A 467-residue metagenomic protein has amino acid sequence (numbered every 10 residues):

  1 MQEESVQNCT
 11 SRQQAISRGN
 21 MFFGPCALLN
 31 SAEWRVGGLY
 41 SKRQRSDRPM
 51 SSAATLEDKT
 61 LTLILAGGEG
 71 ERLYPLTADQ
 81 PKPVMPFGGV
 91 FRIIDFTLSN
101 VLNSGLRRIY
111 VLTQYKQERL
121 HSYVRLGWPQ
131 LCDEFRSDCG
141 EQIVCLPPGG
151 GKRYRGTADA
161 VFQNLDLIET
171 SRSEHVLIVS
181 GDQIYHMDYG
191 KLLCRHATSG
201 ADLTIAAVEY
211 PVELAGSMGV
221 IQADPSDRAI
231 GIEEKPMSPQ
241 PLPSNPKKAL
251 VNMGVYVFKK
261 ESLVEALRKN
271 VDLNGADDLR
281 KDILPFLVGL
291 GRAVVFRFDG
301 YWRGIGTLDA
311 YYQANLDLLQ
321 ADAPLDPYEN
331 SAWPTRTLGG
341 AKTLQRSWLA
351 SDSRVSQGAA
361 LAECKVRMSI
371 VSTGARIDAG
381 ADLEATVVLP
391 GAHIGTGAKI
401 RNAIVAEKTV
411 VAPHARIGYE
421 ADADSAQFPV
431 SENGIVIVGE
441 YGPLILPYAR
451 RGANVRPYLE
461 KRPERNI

Functional and structural regions predicted by a protein language model:
Q2, Q7, Q13-Q14, Y40 (+1 more regions): Low-complexity, intrinsically disordered or signal/transmembrane-proximal segments
F22, C26, L39-I64, R72-A78 (+5 more regions): Conserved N-terminal catalytic core of the sugar/cofactor nucleotidyltransferase
P25-A27, W34, L39-L61, E134 (+2 more regions): Left-handed beta-helix
V111-T113, A207, I404: Short internal beta-strands
H186-E261: Conserved core of the sugar-phosphate nucleotidyltransferase
